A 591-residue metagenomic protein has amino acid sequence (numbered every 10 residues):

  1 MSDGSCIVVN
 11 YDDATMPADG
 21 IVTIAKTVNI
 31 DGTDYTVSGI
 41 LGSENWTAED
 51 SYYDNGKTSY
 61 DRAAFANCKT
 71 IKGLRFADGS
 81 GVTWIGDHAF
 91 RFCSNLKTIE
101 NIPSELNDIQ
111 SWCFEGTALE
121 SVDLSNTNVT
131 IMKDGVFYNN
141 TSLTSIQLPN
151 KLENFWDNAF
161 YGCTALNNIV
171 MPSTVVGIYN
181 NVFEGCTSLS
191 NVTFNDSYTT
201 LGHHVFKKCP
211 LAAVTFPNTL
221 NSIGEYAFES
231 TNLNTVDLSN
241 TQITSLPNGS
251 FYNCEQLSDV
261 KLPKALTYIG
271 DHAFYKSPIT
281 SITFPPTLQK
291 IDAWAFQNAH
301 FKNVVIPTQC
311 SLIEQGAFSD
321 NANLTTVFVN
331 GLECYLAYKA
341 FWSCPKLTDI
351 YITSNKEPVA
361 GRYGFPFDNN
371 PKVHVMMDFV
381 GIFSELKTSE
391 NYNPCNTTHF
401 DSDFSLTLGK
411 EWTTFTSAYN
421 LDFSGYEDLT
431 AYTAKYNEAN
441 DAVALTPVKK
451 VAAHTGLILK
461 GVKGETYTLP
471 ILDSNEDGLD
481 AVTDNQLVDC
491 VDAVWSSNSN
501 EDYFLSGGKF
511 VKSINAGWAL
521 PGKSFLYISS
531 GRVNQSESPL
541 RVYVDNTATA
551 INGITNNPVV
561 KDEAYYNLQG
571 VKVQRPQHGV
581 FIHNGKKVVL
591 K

Functional and structural regions predicted by a protein language model:
M1-M16, L386-T388, Y392-K435: GGW-centered surface loops in extracellular recognition modules
G4, P17-G39, N45-W84, S94-D108 (+12 more regions): Structural signature of tandem-repeat unit edges
D13-T15, N355-E357, D378-F383, V462-T466 (+1 more regions): Acidic glycine-/aspartate-rich tracts in secreted/extracellular proteins
G364-S402: Extracellular/surface-exposed low-complexity segments
G381-N391, E465-L472, V533-R541, V571-K591: Short, surface-exposed terminal/edge motifs of secreted or surface/virion proteins that either
C395-G425, P447-I551: A short, polar beta-strand/turn micro-motif
K435, T547-K591: C-terminal outer-membrane/trafficking sorting elements
